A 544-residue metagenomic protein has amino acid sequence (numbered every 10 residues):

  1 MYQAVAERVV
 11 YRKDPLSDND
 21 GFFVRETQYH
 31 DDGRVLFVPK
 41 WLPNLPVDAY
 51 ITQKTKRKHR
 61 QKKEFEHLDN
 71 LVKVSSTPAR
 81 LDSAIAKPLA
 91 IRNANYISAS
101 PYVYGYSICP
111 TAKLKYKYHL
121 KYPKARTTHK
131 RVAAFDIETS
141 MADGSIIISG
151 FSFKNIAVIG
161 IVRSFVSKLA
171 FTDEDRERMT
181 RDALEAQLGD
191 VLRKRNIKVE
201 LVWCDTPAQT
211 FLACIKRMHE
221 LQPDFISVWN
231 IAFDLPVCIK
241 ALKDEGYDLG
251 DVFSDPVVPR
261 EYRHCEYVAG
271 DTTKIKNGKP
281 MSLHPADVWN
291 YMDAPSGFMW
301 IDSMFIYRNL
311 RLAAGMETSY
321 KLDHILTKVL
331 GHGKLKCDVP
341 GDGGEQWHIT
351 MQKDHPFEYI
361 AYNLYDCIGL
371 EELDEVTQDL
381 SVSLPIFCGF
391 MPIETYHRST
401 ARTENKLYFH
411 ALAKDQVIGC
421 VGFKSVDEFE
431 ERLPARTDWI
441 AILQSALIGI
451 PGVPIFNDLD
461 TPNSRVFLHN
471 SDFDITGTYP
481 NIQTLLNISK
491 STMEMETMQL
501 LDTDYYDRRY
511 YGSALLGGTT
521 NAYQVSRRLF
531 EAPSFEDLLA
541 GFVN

Functional and structural regions predicted by a protein language model:
M1-D460, S464-S471, I475-N544: The two-metal-ion catalytic cores of nucleic-acid processing enzymes
